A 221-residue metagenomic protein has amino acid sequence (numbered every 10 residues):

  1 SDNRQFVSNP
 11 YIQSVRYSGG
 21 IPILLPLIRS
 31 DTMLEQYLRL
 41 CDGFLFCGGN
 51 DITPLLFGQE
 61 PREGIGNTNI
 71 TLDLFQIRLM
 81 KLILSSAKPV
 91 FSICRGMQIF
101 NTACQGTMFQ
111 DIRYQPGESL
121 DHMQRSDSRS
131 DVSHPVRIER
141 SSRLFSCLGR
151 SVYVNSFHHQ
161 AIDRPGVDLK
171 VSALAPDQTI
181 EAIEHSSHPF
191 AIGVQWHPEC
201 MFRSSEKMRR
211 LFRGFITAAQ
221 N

Functional and structural regions predicted by a protein language model:
S1-F91, T102, T107-F109, R113-C147 (+6 more regions): N-terminal beta1-alpha1 cap of cysteine-dependent amidohydrolase-like domains
C94: Conserved G/P- and acidic residue-centered "switch" motifs that form tight phosphate/ATP-binding loops in soluble
M97-F100: Hydrophobic, aromatic-enriched interface-forming segments
I192-Q195: Active-site-proximal beta-strand elements of phosphoester/diester hydrolases
